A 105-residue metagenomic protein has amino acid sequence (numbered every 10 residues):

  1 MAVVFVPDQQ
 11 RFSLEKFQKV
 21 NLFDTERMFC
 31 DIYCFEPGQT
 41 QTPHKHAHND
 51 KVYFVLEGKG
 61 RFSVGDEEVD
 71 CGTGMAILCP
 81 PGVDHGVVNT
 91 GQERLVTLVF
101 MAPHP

Functional and structural regions predicted by a protein language model:
M1-M28: A short, N-terminal "cap"/entry segment at the start of jelly-roll beta-barrel domains of the cupin/DSBH fold
K16, D31-H46: Conserved short histidine dyad/triad with adjacent acidic residue
M28, H48, E67, V83-D84 (+1 more regions): A generic "binding-loop/recognition-motif" signal
I32, V52, E67-D70: Short, surface-exposed secondary-structure edge patches
C34-E36, A47-F62: Short, conserved beta-strand element in jelly-roll/cupin
T40-T42, R61, I77, P81-V87: Histidine-centered metal-chelating micro-motifs
E67-P81: Short acidic-glycine-tyrosine-enriched beta hairpin
P81-P105: Ligand-binding loop in jelly-roll beta-barrel domains
